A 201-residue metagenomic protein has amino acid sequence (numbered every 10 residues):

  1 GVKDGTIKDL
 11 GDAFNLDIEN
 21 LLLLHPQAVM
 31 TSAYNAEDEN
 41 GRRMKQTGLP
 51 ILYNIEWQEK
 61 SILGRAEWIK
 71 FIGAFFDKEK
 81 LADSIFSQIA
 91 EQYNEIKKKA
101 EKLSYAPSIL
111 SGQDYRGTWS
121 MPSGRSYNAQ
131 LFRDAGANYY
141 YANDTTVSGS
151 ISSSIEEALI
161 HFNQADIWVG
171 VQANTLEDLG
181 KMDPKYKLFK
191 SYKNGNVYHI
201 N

Functional and structural regions predicted by a protein language model:
G1-N201: N-terminal ligand-binding lobe of clamshell/alpha-beta domains
